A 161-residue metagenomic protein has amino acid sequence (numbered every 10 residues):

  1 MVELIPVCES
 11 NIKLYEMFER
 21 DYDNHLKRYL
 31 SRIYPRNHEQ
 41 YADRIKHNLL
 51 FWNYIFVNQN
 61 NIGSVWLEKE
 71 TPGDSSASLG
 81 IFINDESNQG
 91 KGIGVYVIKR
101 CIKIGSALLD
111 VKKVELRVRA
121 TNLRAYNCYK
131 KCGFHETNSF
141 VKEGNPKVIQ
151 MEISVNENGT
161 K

Functional and structural regions predicted by a protein language model:
V2-M17: A short beta-loop-alpha structural element at the N-terminal edge of CoA-dependent acyl/N-acetyltransferase catalytic
V7, E68-E70, T137, K142: Short beta-strand micro-motifs enriched in acidic
E9, R28-N88, I104, V155-N156: Acetyl-CoA-dependent GNAT
Y15-D23, Y41, L79: Hydrophobic alpha-helical core bundles mediating ligand binding, dimerization, or RNAP-core interactions
F18-D21, C128, C132: Alpha-helical interaction/dimerization surfaces of two-component signaling modules
A77, K112-E115, R119-L123, K131-C132 (+1 more regions): C-terminal "cap" of GNAT-fold acetyltransferases
G90-I104, N127-K131: Conserved acetyl-CoA-binding loop-helix of GNAT-fold acetyltransferases
L108-L109: Long, contiguous binding/interaction regions
